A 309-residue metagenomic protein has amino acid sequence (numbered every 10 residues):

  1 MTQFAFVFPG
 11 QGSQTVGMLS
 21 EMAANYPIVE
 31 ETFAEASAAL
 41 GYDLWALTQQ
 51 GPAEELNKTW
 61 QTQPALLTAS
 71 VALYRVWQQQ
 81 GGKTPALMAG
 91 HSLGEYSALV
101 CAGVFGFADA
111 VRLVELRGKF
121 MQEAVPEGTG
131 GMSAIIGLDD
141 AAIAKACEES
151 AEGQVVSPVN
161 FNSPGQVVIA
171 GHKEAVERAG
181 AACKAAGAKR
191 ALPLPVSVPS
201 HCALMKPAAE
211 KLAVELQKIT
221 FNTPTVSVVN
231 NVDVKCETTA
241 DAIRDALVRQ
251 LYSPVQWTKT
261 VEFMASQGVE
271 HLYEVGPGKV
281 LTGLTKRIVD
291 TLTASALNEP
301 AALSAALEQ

Functional and structural regions predicted by a protein language model:
T2-I143, L194, H271-A305: FabD-like malonyl-/acyl-CoA
Q11-S13, L40-Y42, A102-S253: Alpha/beta catalytic cores of group-transfer enzymes, especially the acyltransferase/condensing modules of polyketide
Q78, K184, A265-G268: Non-catalytic positions within long, well-ordered alpha-helices that form the structural scaffold/packing of enzyme
A175-V176, E215, G268, L292 (+1 more regions): NAD(P)-dependent dehydrogenase/reductase Rossmann-like domain
V229, V248, V261-A265, T282: Generic hydrophobic alpha-helical scaffold/packing signal
S253-V269: A short, acidic, amphipathic alpha-helical segment used as a generic capping/interface helix at domain edges
